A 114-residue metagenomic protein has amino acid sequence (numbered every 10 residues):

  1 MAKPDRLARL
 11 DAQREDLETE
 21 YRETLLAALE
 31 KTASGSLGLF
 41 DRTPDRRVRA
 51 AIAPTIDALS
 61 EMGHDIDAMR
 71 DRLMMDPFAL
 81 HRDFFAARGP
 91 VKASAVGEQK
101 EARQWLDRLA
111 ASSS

Functional and structural regions predicted by a protein language model:
M1-L26: Short, charge/polar-rich alpha-helical segments
K3-R6, L10-D11, G38-D41, D45-V48 (+1 more regions): Amphipathic alpha-helical coiled-coil segments and their boundaries
E18, L25-A28, T32, S36-L39 (+3 more regions): Coiled-coil heptad-register positions
Y21-T24, R47-A79: Amphipathic alpha-helical coiled-coil segments
M75-S114: Amphipathic alpha-helical binding modules
